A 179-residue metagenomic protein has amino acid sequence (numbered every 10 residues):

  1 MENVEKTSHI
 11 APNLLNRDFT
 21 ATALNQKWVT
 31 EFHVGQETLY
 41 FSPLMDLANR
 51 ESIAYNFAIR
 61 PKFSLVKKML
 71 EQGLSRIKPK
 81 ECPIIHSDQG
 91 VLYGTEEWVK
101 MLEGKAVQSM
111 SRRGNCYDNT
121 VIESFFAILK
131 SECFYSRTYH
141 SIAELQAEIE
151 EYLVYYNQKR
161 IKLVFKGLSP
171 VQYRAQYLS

Functional and structural regions predicted by a protein language model:
M1-S179: Charged DNA-binding/catalytic regions of mobile-element recombinases
